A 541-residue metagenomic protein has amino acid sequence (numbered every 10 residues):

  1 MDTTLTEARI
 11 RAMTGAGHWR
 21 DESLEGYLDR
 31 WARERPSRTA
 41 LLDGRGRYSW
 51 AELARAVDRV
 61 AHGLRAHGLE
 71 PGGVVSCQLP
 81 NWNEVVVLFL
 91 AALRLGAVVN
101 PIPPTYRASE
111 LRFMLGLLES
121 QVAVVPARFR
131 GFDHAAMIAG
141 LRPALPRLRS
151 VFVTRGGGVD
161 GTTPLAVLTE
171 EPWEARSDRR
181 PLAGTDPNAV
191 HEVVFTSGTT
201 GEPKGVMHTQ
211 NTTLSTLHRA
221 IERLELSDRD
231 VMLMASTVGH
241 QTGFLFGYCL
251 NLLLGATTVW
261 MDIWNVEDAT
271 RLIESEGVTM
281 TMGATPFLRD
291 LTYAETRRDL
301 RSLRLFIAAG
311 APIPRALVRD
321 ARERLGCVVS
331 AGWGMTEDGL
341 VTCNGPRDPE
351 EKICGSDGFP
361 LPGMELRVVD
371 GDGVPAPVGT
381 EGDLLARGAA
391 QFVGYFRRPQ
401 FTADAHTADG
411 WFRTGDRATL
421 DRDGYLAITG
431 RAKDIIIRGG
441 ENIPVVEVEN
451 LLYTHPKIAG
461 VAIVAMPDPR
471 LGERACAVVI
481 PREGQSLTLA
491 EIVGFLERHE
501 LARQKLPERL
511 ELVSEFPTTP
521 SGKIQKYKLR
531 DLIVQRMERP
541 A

Functional and structural regions predicted by a protein language model:
H18-R20, E25, D29, S37-W82 (+4 more regions): Conserved AMP-binding/adenylate-forming core of the ANL superfamily
D21, P36-S37, G158, W173-F195 (+2 more regions): Conserved pre-ATP/AMP-binding loop-to-beta segment of ANL
S49-A51, H191-S215: Conserved AMP-binding A3 loop
A66-H67, A97-L168, E483-Q485: Structural core segment of the AMP-binding/adenylate-forming
Y106-F113, A123-V125, T281, G388 (+4 more regions): AMP-binding/adenylate-forming catalytic core of the ANL superfamily
L214-V231, G239-M280, A294: Conserved AMP-binding/adenylation subdomain of ANL enzymes
L253, V278-G283, T292-K352, E365 (+1 more regions): Gly/Ser/Thr-rich phosphate-binding loop
L501-K523, A541: AMP-binding/adenylate-forming catalytic domain of the ANL superfamily
